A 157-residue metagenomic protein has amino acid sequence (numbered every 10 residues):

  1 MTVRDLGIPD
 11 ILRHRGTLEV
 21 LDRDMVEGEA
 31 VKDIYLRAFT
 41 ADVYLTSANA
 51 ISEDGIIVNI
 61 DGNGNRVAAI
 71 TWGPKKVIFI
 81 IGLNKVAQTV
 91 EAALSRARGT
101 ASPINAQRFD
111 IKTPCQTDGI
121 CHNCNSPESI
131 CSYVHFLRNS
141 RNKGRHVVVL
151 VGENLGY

Functional and structural regions predicted by a protein language model:
M1-T46: N-terminal active-site beta-alpha-beta segment that forms phosphate/nucleotide-binding and substrate-recognition loops
R37-Y157: Conserved phosphate- and dinucleotide-binding cores of soluble alpha/beta proteins, encompassing both enzyme active
